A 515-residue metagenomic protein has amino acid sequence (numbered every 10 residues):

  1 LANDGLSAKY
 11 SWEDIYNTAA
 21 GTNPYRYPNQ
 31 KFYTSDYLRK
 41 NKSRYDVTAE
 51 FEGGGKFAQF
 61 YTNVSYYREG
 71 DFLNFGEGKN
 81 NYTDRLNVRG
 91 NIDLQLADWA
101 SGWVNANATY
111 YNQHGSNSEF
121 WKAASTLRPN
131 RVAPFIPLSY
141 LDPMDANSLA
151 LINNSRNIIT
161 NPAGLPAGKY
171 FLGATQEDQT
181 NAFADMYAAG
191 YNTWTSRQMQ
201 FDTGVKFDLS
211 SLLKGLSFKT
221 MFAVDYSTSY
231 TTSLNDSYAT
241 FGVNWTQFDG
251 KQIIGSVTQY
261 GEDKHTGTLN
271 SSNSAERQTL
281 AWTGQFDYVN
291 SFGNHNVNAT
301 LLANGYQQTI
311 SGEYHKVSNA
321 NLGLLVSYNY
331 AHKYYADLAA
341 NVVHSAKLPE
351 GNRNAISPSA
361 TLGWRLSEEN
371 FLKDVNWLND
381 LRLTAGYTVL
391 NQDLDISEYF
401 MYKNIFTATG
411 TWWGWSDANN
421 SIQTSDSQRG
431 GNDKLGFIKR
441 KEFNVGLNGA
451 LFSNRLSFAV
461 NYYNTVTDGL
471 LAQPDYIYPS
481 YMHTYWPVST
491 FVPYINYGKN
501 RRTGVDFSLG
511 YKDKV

Functional and structural regions predicted by a protein language model:
L1-F75, L269: Residues embedded in well-ordered regular secondary structure
L1-R26, D98-S125, T193: N-terminal, post-signal-peptide soluble/periplasmic segments of Gram-negative outer-membrane pore/transport systems
L6-K31, D46, R128-N181: Acidic, glycine-rich flexible loop segments
N81: Short, Lys/Arg-rich flexible segments
N91-A100, A106-Y110, D142-N235, N244-V515: Extracellular/periplasmic, surface-exposed regions of secreted and cell-surface proteins
